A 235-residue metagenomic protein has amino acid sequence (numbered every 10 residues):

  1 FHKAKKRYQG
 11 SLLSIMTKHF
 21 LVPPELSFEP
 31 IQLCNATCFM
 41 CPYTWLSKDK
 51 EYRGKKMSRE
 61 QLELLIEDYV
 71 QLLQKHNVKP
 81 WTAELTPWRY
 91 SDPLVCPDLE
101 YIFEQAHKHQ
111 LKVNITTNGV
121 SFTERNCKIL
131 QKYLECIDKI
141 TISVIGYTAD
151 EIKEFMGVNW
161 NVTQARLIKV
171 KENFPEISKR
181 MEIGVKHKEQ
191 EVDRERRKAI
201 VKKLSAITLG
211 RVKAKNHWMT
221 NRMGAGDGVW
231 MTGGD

Functional and structural regions predicted by a protein language model:
F1-K139, E151-G157, V170: Conserved alpha-helical substructure of the radical SAM core
E29, T44-E60, E104, H109-K112 (+1 more regions): Radical SAM enzyme [4Fe-4S]-AdoMet core and its adjacent flexible, acidic and glycine-rich loops/tails across
